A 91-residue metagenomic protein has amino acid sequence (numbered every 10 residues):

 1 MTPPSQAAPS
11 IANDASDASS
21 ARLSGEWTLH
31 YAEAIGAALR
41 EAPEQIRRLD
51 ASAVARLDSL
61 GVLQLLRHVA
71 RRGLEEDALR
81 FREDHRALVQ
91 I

Functional and structural regions predicted by a protein language model:
M1-R22: Short beta-strand/loop segment at the start of cytosolic alpha/beta domains
S20-I91: Amphipathic alpha-helical interaction surfaces in cytosolic regulatory modules
